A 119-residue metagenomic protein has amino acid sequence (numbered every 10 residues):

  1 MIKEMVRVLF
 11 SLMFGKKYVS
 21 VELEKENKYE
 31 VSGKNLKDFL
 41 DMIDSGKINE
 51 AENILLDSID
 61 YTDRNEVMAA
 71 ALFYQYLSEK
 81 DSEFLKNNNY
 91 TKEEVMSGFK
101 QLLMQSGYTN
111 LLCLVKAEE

Functional and structural regions predicted by a protein language model:
M1-E22, E119: Short N-terminal segments
I2, A71-E119: Amphipathic alpha-helical binding modules
I2, L9, E22, I48 (+2 more regions): Inward-facing hydrophobic residues that define packing positions of alpha-helical scaffold repeats
K3, V8, G33-K37, L72 (+1 more regions): "A position-specific structural signal for the A-helix of alpha-solenoid helical repeats
R7, K37-D41, S45, Y76 (+1 more regions): Residue-level signature for tetratricopeptide repeat
L9, K16, N49, Y61-D63 (+3 more regions): Alpha-helical junction/boundary sensor with strong preference for TPR arrays
M13-K17, E22-G33, D57-N87: Short, charge-rich amphipathic alpha-helical segments embedded in non-transmembrane helical bundles/solenoids
G33-E50, D57: Alpha-helical segment of the N-proximal tetratricopeptide repeat
